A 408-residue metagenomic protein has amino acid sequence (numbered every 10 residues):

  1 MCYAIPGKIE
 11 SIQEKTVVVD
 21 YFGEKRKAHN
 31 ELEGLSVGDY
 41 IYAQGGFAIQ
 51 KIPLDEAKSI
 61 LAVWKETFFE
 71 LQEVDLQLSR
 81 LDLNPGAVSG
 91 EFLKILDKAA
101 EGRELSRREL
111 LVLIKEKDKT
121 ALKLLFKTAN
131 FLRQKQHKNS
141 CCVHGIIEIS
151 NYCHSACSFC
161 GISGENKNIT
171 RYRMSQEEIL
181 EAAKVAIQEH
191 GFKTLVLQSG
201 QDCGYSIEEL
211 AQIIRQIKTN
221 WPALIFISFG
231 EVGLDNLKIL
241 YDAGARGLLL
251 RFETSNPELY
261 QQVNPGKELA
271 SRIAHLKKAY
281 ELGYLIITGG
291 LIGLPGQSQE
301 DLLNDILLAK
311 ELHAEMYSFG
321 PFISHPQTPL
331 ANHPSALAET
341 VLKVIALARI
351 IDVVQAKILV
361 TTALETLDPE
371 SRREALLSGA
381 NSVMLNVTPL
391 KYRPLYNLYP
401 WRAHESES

Functional and structural regions predicted by a protein language model:
A4-I5, T16-K27, L35-S36, L61 (+3 more regions): Auxiliary Fe-S-binding modules of radical SAM enzymes
G7-I9: Conserved hydrophobic positions within beta-strands
D39-Y40: Structural motif
G45-K51, D55: Short, charged beta-turn/beta-strand-edge "cap" motif at the junction between a beta-strand and an adjacent loop
G102, A129, C157, L250 (+4 more regions): Conserved, mostly hydrophobic/aromatic
F126-N166, R171-Q198: N-terminal pre-triad scaffold of radical SAM enzymes
G164-L180, A186-E208, I213-L276, L285-I292 (+1 more regions): Core AdoMet radical
G233-L240, P295-A309, T366-L377: Catalytic cores of alpha/beta
